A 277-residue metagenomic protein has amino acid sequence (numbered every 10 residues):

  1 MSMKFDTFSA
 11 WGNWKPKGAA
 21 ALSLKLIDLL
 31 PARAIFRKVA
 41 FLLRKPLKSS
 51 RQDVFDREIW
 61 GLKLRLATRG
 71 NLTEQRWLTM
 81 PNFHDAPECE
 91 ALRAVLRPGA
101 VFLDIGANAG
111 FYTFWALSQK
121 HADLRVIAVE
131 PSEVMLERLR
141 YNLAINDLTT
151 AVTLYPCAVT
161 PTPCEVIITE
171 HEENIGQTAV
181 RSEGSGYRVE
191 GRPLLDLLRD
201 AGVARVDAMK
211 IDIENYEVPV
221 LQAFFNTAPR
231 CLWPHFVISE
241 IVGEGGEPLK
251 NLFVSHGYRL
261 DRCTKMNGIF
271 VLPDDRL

Functional and structural regions predicted by a protein language model:
M1-L277: Phosphate/nucleotide-binding beta-alpha loop and adjacent structural elements of enzyme active sites
